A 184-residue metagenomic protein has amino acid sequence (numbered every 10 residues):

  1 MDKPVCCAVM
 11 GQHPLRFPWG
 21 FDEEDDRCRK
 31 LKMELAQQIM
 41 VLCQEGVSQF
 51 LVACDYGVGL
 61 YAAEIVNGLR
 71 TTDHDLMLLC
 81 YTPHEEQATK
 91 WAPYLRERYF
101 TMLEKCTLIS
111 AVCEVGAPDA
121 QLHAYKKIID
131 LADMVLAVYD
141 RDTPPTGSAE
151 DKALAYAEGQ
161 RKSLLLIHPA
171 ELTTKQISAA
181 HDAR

Functional and structural regions predicted by a protein language model:
M1-R184: Acidic/glycine-enriched connector segments
